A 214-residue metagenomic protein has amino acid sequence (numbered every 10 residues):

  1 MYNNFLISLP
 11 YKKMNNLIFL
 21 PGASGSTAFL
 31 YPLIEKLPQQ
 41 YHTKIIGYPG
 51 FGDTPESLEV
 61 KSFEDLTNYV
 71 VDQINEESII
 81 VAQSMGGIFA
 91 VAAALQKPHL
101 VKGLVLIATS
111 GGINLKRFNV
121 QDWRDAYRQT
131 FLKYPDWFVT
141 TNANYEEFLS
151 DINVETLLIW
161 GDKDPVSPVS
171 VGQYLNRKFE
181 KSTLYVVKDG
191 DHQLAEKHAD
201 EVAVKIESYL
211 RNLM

Functional and structural regions predicted by a protein language model:
K13-P55: Conserved HGGG/HGGXW glycine-rich cap/lid loop of the alpha/beta-hydrolase fold
K44-I79, V204: Active-site loop/oxyanion-hole signature of alpha/beta-hydrolase fold enzymes
E59, L95, L104-Y134: Flexible "cap/lid" loop of the alpha/beta hydrolase fold
A82-G86, A90: Gly/Ala-rich beta-loop-alpha elbow adjacent to hydrolase catalytic centers
L132-F148: Active-site nucleophile elbow and catalytic-triad environment of alpha/beta-hydrolase enzymes
I152, L158-W160: Short beta-strand/loop motif that positions the catalytic acidic residue of the alpha/beta-hydrolase fold
K163-S167, H192: Acidic catalytic loop of the alpha/beta-hydrolase fold
G190-E201: Catalytic histidine-centered segment of alpha/beta-hydrolase-like enzymes
